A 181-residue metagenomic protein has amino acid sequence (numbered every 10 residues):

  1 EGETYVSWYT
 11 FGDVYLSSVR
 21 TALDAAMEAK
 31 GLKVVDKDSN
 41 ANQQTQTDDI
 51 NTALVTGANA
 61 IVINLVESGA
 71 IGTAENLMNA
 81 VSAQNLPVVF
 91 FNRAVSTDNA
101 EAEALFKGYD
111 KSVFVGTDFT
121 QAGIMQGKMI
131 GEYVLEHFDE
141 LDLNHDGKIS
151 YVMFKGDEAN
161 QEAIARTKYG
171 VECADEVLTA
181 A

Functional and structural regions predicted by a protein language model:
E1-A181: A residue-level marker of the well-folded mature domains of exported/periplasmic proteins
